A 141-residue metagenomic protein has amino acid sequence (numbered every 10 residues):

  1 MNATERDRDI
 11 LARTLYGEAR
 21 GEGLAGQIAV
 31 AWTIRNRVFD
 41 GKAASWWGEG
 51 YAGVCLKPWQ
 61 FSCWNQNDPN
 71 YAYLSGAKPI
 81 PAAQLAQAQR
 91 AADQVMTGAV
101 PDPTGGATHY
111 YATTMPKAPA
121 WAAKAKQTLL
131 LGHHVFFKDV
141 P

Functional and structural regions predicted by a protein language model:
N2-P141: Bacterial extracytoplasmic/cell-wall-associated proteins, especially those involved in peptidoglycan
